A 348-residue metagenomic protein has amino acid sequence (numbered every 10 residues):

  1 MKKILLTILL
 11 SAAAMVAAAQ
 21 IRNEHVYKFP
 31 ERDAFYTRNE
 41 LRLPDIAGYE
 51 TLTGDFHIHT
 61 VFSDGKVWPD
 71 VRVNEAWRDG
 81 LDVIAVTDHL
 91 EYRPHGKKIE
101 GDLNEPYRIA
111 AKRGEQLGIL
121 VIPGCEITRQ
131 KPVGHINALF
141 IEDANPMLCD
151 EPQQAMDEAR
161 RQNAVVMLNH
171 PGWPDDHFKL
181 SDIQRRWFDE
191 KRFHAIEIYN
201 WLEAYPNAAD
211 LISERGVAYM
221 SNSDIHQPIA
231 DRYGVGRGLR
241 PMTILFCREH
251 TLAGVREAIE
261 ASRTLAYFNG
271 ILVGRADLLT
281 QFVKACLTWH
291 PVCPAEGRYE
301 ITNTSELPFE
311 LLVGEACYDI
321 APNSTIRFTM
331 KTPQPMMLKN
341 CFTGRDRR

Functional and structural regions predicted by a protein language model:
K2, Q20-G54, V73, K131-I141 (+1 more regions): Charged catalytic cores and adjacent phosphate/nucleic-acid-binding surfaces used for phosphate/nucleic-acid chemistry
K2-L9: Sec-dependent signal peptide recognition, specifically the positively charged N-region followed immediately by
T7, T60, T87-E91, S223 (+1 more regions): Ser/Thr-centric signal marking residues that sit in or immediately flank functional binding/regulatory motifs
L9-A18: Hydrophobic h-region of N-terminal signal peptides that target proteins for export in Gram-negative bacteria
A12-A13, V67, K98, G234: Alpha-helical transmembrane segments and their juxtamembrane interfaces
V16-A17, V71, G96, D102 (+2 more regions): Hydrophobic alpha-helical segments
K28-V165, N169, F178, I198-Y199 (+1 more regions): A metal-dependent hydrolase metal-coordination microenvironment
P171-W173: Conserved catalytic scaffold of divalent metal-dependent phosphoesterases
